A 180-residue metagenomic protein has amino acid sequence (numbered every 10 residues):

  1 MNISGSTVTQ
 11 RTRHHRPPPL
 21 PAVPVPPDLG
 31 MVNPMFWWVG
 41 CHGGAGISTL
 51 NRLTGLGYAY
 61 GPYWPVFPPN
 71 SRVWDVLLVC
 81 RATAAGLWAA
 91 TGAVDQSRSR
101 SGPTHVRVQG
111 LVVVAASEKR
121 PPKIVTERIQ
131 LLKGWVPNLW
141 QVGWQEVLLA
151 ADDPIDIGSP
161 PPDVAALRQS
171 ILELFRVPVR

Functional and structural regions predicted by a protein language model:
M1-M35, Q169-P178: Extreme N-terminal, non-catalytic leader segments that precede Walker-type/kinase nucleotide-binding cores
P34-Y58: Glycine-rich phosphate-binding P-loop
N51-R52, P122-W135: Short, aromatic/basic amphipathic alpha-helical patches
P62-A82, S97-V112: Inter-motif core of Ras-like GTPase G domains
D75-T91, A116-P122: Conserved Switch II/interswitch segment of TRAFAC-class P-loop GTPases
V112-K119, Q145-V147: Short beta-alpha junction loops
I129-I157: Beta-strand-loop-alpha "switch" segments that mediate conformational coupling across diverse proteins
D153-R168: C-terminal boundary of histidine-terminating zinc-finger modules
